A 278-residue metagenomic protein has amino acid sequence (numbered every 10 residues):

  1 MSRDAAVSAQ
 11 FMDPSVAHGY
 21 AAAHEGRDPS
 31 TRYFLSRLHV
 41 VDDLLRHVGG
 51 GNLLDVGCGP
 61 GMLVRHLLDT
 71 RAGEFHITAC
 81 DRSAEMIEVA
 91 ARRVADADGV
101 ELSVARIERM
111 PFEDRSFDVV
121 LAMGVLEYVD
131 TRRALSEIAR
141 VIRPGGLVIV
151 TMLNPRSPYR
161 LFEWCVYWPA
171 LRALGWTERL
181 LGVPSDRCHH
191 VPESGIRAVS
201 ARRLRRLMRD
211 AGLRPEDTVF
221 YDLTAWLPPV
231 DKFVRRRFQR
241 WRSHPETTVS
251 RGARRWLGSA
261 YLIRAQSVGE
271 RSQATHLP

Functional and structural regions predicted by a protein language model:
M1-V48, M62, H66: Conserved class I S-adenosyl-L-methionine
L54, P60-R109: Class I SAM-dependent methyltransferase SAM/SAH-binding core
L121: A conserved beta-strand element that flanks and buttresses the S-adenosyl-L-methionine
G124-Y128: A short His-aromatic
R132-P144: A short glycine-rich, Lys/Arg-flanked "PGG" loop and its adjoining helix->strand segment in the class I
I149-T177: Conserved class I S-adenosyl-L-methionine
C188-R203: Acceptor-substrate binding/catalytic loop of class I
R202, R206, E216-P278: A C-terminal cap/extension of S-adenosyl-L-methionine-dependent methyltransferases that defines the acceptor-substrate
